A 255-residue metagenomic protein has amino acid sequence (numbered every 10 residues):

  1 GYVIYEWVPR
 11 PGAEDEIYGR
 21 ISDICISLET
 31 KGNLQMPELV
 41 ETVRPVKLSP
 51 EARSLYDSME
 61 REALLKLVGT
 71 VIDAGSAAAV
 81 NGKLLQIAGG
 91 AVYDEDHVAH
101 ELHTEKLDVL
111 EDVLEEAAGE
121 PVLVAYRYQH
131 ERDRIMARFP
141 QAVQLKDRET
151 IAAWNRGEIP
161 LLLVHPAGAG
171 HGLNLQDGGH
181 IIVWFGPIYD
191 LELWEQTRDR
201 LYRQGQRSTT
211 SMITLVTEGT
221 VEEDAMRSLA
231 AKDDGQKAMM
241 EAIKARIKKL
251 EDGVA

Functional and structural regions predicted by a protein language model:
G1-G119, M212, L229-A231: Inter-lobe coupling linker of SF2 helicases/translocases
L55, E131-I135, H171-N174, L193 (+1 more regions): Phosphate- and divalent-cation-binding pockets in alpha/beta enzyme and binding domains that engage nucleotide-derived
H103-E111, Q129, R148-I151, E195: Short, well-ordered alpha-helical scaffold segments within catalytic/effector domains
L114, V122-V124, A153-W154, I159 (+3 more regions): A generic "structured core" feature
L123-A125, H130-H171: Conserved helicase ATPase core of P-loop NTP-dependent helicases/translocases
A125, V164-H165, V183-G186, L215-V216: Conserved beta-strand segments of the P-loop GTPase G domain that flank and frequently precede/overlap
N174-P187, S211-T214: A short beta-strand element within the Helicase C-terminal
Y189-A255: A conserved SF2-helicase RecA2
